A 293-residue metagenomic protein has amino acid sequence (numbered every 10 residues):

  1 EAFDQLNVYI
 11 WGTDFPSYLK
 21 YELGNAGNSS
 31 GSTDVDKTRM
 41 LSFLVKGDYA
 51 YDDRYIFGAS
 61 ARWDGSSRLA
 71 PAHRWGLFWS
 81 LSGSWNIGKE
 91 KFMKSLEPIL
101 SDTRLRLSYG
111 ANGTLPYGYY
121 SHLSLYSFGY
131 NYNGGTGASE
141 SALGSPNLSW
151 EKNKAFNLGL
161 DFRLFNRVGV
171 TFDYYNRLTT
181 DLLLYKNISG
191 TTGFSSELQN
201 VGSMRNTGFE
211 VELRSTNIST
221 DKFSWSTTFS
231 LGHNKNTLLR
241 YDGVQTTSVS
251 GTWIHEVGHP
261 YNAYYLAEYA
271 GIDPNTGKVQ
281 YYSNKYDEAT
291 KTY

Functional and structural regions predicted by a protein language model:
E1, T38-L69, R74-K89, N153-F156 (+3 more regions): Surface-exposed extracellular loop regions of Gram-negative outer-membrane beta-barrel proteins
E1-R54, Y109, S121, L143: Outer-membrane beta-barrel transmembrane domain signature of Gram-negative proteins, especially the mid-to-C-terminal
A2-T13, A70-H73, S95, A111-L125 (+3 more regions): Outer-membrane beta-barrel and related beta-rich outer-membrane complex signature in Gram-negative bacteria
D4, Q199, I218-Y293: Conserved small-residue
S17-S29, I56-G65, Y132-S141, L148 (+3 more regions): Flexible, solvent-exposed coil segments and beta strand-coil junctions, predominantly the extracellular/periplasmic
A26-L44, Y130-G169, E197-T220, H259-A263: Outer-membrane beta-barrel signature, preferentially recognizing the C-terminal barrel domain of Gram-negative
W85, S101-D102, Y109, G113-G190 (+1 more regions): Extended, folded domain segments that form the structural surfaces/walls around functional sites
G88-L96: Active-site phosphate-binding and catalytic loops of NTP-dependent enzymes
